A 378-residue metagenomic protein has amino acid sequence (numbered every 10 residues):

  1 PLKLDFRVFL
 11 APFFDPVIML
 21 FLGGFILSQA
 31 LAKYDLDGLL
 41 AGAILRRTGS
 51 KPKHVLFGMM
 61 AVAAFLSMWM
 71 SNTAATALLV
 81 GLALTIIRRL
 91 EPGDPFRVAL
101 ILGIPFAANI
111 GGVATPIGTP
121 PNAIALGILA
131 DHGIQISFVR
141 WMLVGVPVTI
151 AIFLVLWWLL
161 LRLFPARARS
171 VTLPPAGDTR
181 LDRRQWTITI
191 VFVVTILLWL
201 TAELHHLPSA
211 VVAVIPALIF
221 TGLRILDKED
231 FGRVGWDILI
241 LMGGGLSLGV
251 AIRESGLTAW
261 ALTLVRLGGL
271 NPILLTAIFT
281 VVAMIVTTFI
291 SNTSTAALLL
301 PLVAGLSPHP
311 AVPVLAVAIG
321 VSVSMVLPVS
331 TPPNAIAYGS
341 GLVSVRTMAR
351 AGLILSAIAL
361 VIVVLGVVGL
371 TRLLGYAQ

Functional and structural regions predicted by a protein language model:
P1-L4, F9, W158, L181-W186 (+2 more regions): Flexible hinge motifs at transmembrane-helix junctions and intramembrane kinks/re-entrant loops in multi-pass membrane
L2-D94, D237-I238, M242-H309, A377: Membrane-embedded alpha-helical segments and adjacent helix-loop junctions characteristic of multi-pass solute
D15-I26, M68-A75, R140-L156, A311-S322: Alpha-helical transmembrane segments
I18, K53-A61, A75, I101-L102 (+7 more regions): Hydrophobic alpha-helical transmembrane segments
L22, I26, F57, A61 (+13 more regions): Generic alpha-helical transmembrane segments of integral inner-membrane proteins, especially permease/transport modules
V62-S71, P105-I117, L198-L204, V281-N292 (+1 more regions): Transmembrane alpha-helix interface/packing and boundary motifs in multi-pass membrane proteins, characterized by
P92-I104, G111-I124, L129-R183, I319-Q378: Juxtamembrane and boundary regions of transmembrane helices in multi-pass small-molecule transporters and channels
A114-P116, P120, V194-L200, G245-T263 (+1 more regions): Hydrophobic alpha-helical transmembrane segments in multi-pass integral membrane proteins
